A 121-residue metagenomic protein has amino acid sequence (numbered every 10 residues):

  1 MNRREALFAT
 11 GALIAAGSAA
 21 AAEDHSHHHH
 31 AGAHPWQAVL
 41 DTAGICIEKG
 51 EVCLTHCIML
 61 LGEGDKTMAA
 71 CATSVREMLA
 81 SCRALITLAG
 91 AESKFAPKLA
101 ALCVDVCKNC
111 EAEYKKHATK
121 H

Functional and structural regions predicted by a protein language model:
M1-I14: N-terminal secretory signal peptides and thylakoid transit peptides that target proteins across membranes
A9, A19-A20: Cleavable N-terminal signal peptides
A20-E51: C-terminal segment of N-terminal export signals and the immediately downstream linker at the start of the mature
G32-V39, L60-A72, E92-A100, K116-H121: Alpha-helical rod/repeat scaffolding segments in eukaryotic adaptors/tethers and long-chain four-helix cytokines
V39, C46, C53, T67 (+4 more regions): Cysteine-rich, disulfide-stabilized extracellular repeat modules
A43, I47-G50, L54-C57, L61 (+3 more regions): Sec/Tat-exported extracytoplasmic proteins
L54-T87: Alpha-helical segments in soluble extracytoplasmic regions
S74-A118: Long, amphipathic, charge-rich alpha-helical segments that form helical bundles/coiled-coils
